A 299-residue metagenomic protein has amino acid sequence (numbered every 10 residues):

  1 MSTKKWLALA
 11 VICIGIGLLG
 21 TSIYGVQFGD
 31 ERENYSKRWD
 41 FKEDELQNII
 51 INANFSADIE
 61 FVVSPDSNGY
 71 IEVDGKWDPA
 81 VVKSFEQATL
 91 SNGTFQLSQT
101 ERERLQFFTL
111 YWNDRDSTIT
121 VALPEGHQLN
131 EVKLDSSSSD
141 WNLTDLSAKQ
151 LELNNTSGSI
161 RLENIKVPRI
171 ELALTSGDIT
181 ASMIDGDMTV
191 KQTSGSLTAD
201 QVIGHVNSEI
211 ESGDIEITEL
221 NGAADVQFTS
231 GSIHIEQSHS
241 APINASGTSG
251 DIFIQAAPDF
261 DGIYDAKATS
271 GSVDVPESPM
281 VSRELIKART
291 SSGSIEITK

Functional and structural regions predicted by a protein language model:
M1-T3: N-terminal Lys/Arg-rich, disordered targeting/topogenic segments
K5-Y24: Hydrophobic membrane-insertion alpha-helices, especially the h-region of bacterial N-terminal signal peptides
Q27-T100, W112-D135, D140-E152, I160-R161 (+1 more regions): Short linear S-[DN]-x-LW-Φ motif typified by the pepsin-like aspartic protease active-site region
N48, D58, N68-Y70, F85 (+9 more regions): Exposed beta-strand and adjacent loop surfaces of beta-rich binding modules that mediate intermolecular recognition
L105-F107: Membrane-embedded segments
E125-N130, K166, T218, H239-A241: Surface-exposed loop/turn motifs in large extracellular/passenger domains
E131-K133, S138-N142, K149-E152, S157-R161 (+8 more regions): Glycine- and aspartate-rich repeat motifs characteristic of hemolysin/RTX-like Ca2+-binding segments in secreted
I179-I184, M188-K299: Short, surface-exposed interaction patches in beta-rich subdomains that mediate adhesion/assembly near membranes
